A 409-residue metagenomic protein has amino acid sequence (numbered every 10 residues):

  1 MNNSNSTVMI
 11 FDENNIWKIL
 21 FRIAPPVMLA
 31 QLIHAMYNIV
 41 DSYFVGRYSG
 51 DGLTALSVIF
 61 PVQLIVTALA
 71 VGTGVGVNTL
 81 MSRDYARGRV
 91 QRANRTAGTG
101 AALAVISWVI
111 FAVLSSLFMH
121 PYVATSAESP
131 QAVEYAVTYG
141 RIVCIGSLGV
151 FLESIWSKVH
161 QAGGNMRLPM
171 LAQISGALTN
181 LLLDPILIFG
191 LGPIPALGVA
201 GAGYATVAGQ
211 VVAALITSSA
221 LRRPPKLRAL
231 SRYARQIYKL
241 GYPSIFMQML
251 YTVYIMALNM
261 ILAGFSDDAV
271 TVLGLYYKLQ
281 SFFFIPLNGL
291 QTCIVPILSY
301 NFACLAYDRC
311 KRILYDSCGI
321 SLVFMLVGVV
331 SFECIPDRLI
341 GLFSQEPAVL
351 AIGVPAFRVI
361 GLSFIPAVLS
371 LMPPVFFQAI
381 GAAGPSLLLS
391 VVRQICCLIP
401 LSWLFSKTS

Functional and structural regions predicted by a protein language model:
M1-V27, M81-L148, I194-Y242, L298-S363 (+1 more regions): Short alpha-helical transmembrane segments in multi-pass integral membrane proteins
F11-Y43, R47-Y48, L64-G76, L80 (+5 more regions): N-terminal transmembrane alpha-helices
R22-D41, I142, E153, G176 (+4 more regions): Transmembrane helical elements of multi-pass membrane transporters/channels
L32, M36-T54, V123-P130, I186-L197 (+4 more regions): Helix-terminus/linker motif at the lipid-water interface of multi-pass membrane proteins
G50-P61, A136, G140, G203 (+2 more regions): Small-residue hotspots at the loop-to-helix junctions and early N-terminal turns of transmembrane alpha-helices
L53-V113, V150-G164, L168-P169, V272-V330 (+3 more regions): Small-residue-rich hydrophobic transmembrane alpha-helices
F60-Q63, S107, S175-N180, A205-A213 (+3 more regions): Transmembrane alpha-helical core residues of multi-pass small-molecule transporters, especially secondary transporters
I145-G149, E153, S157-Q161, R167-A214: Helix-loop-helix hairpin linking two adjacent transmembrane segments in secondary transporters
